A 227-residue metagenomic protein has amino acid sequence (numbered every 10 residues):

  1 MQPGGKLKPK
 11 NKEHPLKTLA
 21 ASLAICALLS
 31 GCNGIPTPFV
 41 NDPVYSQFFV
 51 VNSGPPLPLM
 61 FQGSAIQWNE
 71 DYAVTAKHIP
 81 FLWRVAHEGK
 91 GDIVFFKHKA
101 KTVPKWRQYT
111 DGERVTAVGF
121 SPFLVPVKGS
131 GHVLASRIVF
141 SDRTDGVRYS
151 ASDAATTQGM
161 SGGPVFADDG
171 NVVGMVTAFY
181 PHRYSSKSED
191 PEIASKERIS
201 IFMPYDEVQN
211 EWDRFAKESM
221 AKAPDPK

Functional and structural regions predicted by a protein language model:
G4-G5: Residue-identity detector for glycine
P9-A20: Bacterial N-terminal signal peptides that target proteins for export
S30-G31: C-terminal motif of bacterial Sec signal peptides marking the signal peptidase cleavage site
G34-F39, K101-V103, T177-K227: C-terminal cap/linker of serine protease catalytic domains
P36, V44-H87, G162: A conserved glycine-rich beta-strand in the N-terminal activation segment of trypsin-fold
E70-Y72, V165-V172: A glycine-centered beta-loop-beta connector
D71-V127, G146, S219-P224: Conserved active-site neighborhood of the chymotrypsin/trypsin-like protease fold
T102-S161, V176-S188: Flexible, gly/ser-rich surface segments that form the specificity/activation loops bordering the active-site cleft
